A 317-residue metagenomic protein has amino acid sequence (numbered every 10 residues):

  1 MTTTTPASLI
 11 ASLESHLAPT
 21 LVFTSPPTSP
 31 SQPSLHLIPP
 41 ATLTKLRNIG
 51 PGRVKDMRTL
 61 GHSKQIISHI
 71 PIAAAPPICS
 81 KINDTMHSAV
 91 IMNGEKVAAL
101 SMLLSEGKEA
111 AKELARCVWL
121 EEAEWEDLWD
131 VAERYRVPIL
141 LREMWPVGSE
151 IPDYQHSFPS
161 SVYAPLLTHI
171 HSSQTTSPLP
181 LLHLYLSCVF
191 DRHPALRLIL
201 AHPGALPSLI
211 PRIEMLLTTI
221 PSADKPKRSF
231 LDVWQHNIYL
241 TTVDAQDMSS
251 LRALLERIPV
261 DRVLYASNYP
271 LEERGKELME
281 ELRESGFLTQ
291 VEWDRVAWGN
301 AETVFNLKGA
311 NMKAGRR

Functional and structural regions predicted by a protein language model:
M1-R317: Helix-coil boundary/capping segments in enzymes
